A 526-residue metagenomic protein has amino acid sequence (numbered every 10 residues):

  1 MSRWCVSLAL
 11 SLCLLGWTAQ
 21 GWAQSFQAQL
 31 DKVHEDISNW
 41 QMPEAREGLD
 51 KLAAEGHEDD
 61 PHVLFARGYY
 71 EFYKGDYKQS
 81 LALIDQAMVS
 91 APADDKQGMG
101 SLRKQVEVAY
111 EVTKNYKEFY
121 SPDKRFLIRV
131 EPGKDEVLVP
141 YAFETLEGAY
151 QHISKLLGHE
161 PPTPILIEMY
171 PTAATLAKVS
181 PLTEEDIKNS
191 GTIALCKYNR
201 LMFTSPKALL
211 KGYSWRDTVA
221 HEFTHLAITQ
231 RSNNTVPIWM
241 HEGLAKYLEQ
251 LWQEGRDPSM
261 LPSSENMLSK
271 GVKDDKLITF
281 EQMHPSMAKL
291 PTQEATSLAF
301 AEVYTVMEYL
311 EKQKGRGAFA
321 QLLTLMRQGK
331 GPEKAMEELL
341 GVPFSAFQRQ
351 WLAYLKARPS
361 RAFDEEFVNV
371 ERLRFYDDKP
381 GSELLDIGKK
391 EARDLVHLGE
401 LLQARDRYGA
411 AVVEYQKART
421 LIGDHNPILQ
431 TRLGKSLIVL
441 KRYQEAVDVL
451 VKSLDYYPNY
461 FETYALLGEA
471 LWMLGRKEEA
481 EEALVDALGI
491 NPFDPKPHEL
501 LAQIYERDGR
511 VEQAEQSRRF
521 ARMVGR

Functional and structural regions predicted by a protein language model:
M1-L8: Bacterial N-terminal signal peptides that target proteins for export
A9-S11, G21: Cleavable N-terminal signal peptides
Q24-Q29, H34-K51, A82-Q86, E294-S297 (+3 more regions): Beta/coil-rich, acidic/histidine-enriched accessory regions frequently appended to metallopeptidases
D31, S38-Q79, T163: N-terminal, post-signal-peptide region of Sec/Tat-exported proteins
H62-K74, P92-Y116, R432, S436 (+1 more regions): TPR/TPR-like alpha-solenoid helical repeat scaffolds
K78, M99, S259-P291, T296 (+1 more regions): Amphipathic alpha-helical substructures
N115-I238, L248, W252-G255, S269 (+4 more regions): Juxtacatalytic substrate-recognition/specificity segment
